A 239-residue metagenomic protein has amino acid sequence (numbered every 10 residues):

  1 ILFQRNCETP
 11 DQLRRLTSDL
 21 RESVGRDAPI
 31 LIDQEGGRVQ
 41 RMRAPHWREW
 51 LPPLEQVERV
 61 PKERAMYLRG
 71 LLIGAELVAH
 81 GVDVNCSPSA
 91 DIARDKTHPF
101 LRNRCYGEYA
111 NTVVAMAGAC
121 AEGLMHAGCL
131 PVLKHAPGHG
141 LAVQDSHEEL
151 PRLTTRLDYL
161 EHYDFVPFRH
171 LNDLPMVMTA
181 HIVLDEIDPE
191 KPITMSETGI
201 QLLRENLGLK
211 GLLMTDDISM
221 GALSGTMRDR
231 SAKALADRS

Functional and structural regions predicted by a protein language model:
I1-F3, L71-V84: Catalytic domains of carbohydrate-active enzymes, especially glycoside hydrolases
I1-I30, Q34-H46: N-terminal hydrophobic targeting/anchoring segments and the immediately downstream early-domain regions of hydrolases
I1-L2, P29-I32, D83-S87, P131-L133 (+2 more regions): Structural recognition of the beta-strand scaffold that forms the well-ordered cores of secreted hydrolase catalytic
C7-E22, A115-S239: Second-shell residues forming the walls of enzyme active-site clefts
E8-R15, E58-E76, A110-A115, L160-E161: Glycine-rich anion/phosphate-binding loops
G37, M42-E49, D83-N103, L130-R152 (+1 more regions): Active-site-proximal loop/short-helix segments that contain or immediately flank catalytic acid/base residue(s)
H46-K62, C105-G107: A charged helix-plus-loop insertion that forms the helical arch/lid used to bind and gate nucleic-acid substrates
A79-C86, A110-G118: Helix-rich catalytic cores of soluble enzyme domains
